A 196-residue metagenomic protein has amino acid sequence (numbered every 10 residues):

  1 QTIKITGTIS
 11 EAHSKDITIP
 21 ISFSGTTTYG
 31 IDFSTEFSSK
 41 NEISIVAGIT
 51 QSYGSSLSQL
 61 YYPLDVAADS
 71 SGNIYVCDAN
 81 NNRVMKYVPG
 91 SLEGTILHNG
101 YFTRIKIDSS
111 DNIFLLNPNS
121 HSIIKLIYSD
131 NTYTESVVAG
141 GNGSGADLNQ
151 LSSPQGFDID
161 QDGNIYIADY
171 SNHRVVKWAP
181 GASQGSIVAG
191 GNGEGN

Functional and structural regions predicted by a protein language model:
Q1-S39, S44: Short boundary segments that mark the start of a structured unit
K40-L64, G90-T103, D130-Q155, G181-N196: Gly/Pro-rich loop segments of beta-rich domains
A68-S71, I107-S110, I159-D162: Residue-level detector of Asp-centered blade-edge/turn motifs that repeat once per structural unit in beta-propeller
N73-Y75, N112-L115, N164-Y166: Conserved beta-propeller blade signature
A79, P118, Y128, Y170 (+1 more regions): Short loop/turn segments immediately following the C-termini of beta-strands
N82-K86, H121-K125, V137, H173-K177 (+1 more regions): A short loop-to-beta-strand structural motif that recurs across blades of beta-propeller domains
M85-P89, E93-S129, Y133: A generic tandem-repeat structural signature
D147-Q150, D158-D162, Y170, R174 (+1 more regions): Tandem repeat protein-protein interaction scaffolds, dominated by ankyrin-repeat arrays but also generalizing to other
